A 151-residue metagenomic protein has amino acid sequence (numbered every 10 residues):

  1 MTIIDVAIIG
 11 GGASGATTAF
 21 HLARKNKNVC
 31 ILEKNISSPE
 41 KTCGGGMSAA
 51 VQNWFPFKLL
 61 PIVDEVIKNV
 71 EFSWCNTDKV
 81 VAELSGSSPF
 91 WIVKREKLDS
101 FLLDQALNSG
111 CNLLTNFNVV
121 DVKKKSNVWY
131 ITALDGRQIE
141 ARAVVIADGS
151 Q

Functional and structural regions predicted by a protein language model:
M1-S14: Beta1/beta-strand and adjacent pyrophosphate-binding region of the FAD-binding site in flavoprotein oxidoreductases
I3, N35-L60: Conserved N-terminal glycine-rich FAD pyrophosphate-binding loop of Rossmann-like flavoproteins
A7, F20-C43: Glycine-rich FAD pyrophosphate-binding loop
G11, H21, K25, Q105-Q151: Predominantly flavin-linked oxidoreductase catalytic cores and closely associated redox partners
S14, S37, Q151: Conserved Rossmann-like nucleotide-cofactor binding loop
A16-T17, A50: Short alpha-helical segment within the catalytic ATP-binding CA
V51-F101, K124: A conserved beta-strand/loop capping segment in the N-terminal third of enzymes that catalyze redox or closely related
